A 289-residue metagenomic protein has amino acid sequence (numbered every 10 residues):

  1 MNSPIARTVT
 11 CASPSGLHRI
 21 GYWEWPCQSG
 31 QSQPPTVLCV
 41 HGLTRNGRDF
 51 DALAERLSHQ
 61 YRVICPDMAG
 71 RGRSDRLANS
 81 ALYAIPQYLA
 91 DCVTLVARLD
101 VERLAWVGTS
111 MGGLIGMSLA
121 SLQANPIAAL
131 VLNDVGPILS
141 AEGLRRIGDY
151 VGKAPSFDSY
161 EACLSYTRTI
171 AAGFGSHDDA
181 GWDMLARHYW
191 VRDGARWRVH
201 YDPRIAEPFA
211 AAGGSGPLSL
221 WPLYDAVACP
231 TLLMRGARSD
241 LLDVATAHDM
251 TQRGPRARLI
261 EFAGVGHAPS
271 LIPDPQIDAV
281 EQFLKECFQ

Functional and structural regions predicted by a protein language model:
M1-V37, H59-Y61, P275, E281-Q289: Alpha/beta-hydrolase fold catalytic core
W23, Q28-S29, A52-E55, C65-V107: Active-site loop/oxyanion-hole signature of alpha/beta-hydrolase fold enzymes
L38-G42, R235: The conserved beta1-alpha1 loop
G42-A52, V63: Serine-hydrolase catalytic-loop signature spanning alpha/beta hydrolases and amidase-signature enzymes
E102-A141: Conserved hydrolase catalytic core segment
D158-A210: Conserved alpha/beta-hydrolase catalytic His-Asp/Glu region
R192-D249: Conserved serine/cysteine hydrolase catalytic core
V265-P275: Catalytic histidine-centered segment of alpha/beta-hydrolase-like enzymes
